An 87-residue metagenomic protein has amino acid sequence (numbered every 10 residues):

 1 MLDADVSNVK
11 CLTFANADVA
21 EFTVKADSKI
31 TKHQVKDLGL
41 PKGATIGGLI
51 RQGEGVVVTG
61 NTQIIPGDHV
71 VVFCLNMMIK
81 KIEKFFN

Functional and structural regions predicted by a protein language model:
M1-K29: Flexible, Lys/Arg-rich cytosolic regulatory linkers and terminal tails that connect or flank
A20-N87: Cytosolic Rossmann-like ligand/nucleotide-binding regulatory domains
